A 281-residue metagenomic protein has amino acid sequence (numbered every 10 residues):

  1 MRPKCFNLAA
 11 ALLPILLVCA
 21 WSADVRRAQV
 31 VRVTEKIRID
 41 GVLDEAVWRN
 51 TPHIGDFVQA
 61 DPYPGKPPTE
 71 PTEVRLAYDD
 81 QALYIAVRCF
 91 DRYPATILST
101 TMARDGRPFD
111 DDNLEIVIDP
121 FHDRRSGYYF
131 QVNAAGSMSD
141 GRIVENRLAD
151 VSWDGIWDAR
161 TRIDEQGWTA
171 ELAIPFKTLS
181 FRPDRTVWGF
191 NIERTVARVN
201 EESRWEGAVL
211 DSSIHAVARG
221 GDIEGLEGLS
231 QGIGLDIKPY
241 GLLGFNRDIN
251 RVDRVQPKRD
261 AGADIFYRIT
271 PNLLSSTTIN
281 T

Functional and structural regions predicted by a protein language model:
M1-C5: N-terminal secretory signal peptides that target proteins for export/translocation
F6-L8, A23: Compositionally biased regions
A9-C19: Bacterial N-terminal signal peptides
W21-T281: Structural preference for beta-rich elements and adjacent junctions enriched in aromatics
